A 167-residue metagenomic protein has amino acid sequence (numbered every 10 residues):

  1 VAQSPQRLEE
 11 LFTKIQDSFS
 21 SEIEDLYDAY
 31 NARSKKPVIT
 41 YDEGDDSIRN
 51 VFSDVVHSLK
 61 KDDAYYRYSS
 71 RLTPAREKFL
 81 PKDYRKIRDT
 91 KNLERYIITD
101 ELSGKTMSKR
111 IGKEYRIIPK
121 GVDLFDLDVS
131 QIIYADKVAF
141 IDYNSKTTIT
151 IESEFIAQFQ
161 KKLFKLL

Functional and structural regions predicted by a protein language model:
V1, P74-L167: PLD/PLD-like phosphodiesterase catalytic module centered on the HKD motif
A2-E94: PLD-like (HKD) phosphodiesterase/transphosphatidyltransferase domain
